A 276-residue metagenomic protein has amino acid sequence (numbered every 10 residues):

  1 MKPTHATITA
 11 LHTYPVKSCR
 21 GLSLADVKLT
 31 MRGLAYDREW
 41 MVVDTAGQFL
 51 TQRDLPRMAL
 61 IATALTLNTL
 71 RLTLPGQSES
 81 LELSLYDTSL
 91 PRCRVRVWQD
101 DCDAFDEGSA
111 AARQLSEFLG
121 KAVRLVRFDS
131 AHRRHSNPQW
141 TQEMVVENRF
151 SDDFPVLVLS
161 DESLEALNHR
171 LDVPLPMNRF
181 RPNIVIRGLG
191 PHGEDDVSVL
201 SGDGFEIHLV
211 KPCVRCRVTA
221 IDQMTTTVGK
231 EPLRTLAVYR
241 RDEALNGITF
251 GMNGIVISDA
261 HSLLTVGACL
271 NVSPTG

Functional and structural regions predicted by a protein language model:
M1-G276: Metal-cofactor-dependent catalytic cores
